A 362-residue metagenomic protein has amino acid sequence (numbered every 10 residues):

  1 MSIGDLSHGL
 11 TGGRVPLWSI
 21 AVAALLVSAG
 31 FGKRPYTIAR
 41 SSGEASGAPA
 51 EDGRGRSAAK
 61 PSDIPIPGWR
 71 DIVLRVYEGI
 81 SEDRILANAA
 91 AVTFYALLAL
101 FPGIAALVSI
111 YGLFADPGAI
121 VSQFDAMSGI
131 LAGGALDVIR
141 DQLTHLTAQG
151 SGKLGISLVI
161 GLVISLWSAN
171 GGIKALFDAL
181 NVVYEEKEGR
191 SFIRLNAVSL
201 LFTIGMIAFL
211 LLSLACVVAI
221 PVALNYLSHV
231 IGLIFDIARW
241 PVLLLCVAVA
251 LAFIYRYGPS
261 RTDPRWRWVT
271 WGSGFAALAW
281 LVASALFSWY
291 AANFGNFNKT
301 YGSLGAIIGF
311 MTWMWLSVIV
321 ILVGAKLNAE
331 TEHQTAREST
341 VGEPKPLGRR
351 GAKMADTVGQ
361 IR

Functional and structural regions predicted by a protein language model:
S2-R362: Membrane-embedded alpha-helices and immediately adjacent juxtamembrane helical segments in alpha-helical membrane
